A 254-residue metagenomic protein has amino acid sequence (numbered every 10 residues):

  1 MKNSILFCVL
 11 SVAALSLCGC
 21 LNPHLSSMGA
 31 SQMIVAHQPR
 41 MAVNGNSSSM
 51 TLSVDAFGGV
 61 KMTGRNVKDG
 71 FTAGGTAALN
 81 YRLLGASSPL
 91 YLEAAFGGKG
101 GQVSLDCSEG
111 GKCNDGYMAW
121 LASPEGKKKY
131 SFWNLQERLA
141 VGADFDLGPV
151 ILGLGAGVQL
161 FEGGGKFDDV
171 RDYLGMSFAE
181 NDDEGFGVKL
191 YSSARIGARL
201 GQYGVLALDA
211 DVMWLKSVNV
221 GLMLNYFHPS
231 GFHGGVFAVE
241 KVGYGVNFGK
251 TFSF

Functional and structural regions predicted by a protein language model:
M1-C20: Sec-dependent bacterial lipoprotein signal peptides
C20-L84, S253: Short glycine/proline- and aromatic-enriched beta-strand/turn motifs that initiate or cap beta-hairpins
L21-P23, L222, V239-F254: Outer-membrane beta-barrel "beta-signal"
N46-M50, G58, V67-A77, L90 (+6 more regions): Residues that define the transmembrane beta-barrel architecture of outer-membrane proteins
L52-V60, L92-G100, L154-L160, A194-I196 (+3 more regions): Transmembrane beta-barrel strands of outer-membrane/channel proteins
M62-K68, W120-K129, M176-D183: Extracellular loop and loop/strand-boundary signature of outer-membrane beta-barrel proteins
A78-G175, S193: Gram-negative (and chloroplast) outer-membrane scaffold detector with strong preference for beta-barrel transmembrane
L83-G85, D144-G231, F252-F254: Outer-membrane beta-barrel transmembrane domain signature
